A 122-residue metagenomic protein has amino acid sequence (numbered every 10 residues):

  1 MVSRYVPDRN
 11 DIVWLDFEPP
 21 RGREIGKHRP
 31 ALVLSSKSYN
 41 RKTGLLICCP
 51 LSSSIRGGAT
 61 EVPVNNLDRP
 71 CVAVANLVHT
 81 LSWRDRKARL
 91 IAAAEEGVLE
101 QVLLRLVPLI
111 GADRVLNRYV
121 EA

Functional and structural regions predicted by a protein language model:
M1-A122: Conserved functional hotspots at enzyme active or ligand-binding sites that engage polyanionic ligands
